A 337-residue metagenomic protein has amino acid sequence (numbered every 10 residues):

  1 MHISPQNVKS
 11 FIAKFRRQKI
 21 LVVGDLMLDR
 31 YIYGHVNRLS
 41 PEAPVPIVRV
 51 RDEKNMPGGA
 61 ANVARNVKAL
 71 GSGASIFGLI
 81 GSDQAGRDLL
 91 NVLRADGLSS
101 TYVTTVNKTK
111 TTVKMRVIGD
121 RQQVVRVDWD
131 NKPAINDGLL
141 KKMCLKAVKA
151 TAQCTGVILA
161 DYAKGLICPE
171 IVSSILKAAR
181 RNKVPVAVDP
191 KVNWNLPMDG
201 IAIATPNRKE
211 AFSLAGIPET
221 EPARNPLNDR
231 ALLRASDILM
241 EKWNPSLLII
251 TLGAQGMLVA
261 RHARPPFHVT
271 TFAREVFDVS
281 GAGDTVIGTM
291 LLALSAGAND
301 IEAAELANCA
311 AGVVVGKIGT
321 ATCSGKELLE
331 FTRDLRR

Functional and structural regions predicted by a protein language model:
H2-P5, F11, R17-I20, L28-I158 (+1 more regions): Conserved N-terminal subdomain of the carbohydrate kinase-like
L21-V23, R126, T155-I158, A187 (+2 more regions): Structural motif
D25, V67, M115, V157-A160 (+4 more regions): Conserved structural-core and active-site-/substrate-pathway-adjacent residues in large, well-folded domains of enzymes
I158-L159, I175, V186-V188, W194-P197 (+4 more regions): Extended, hydrophobic alpha-helical segments in both membrane/secreted and soluble proteins
G165-P266: Conserved phosphate/ATP/ADP-binding segment of small-molecule kinases
S246-L247, F272-L335: Conserved post-catalytic alpha-helical subdomain immediately downstream of the catalytic base and nucleotide-binding
